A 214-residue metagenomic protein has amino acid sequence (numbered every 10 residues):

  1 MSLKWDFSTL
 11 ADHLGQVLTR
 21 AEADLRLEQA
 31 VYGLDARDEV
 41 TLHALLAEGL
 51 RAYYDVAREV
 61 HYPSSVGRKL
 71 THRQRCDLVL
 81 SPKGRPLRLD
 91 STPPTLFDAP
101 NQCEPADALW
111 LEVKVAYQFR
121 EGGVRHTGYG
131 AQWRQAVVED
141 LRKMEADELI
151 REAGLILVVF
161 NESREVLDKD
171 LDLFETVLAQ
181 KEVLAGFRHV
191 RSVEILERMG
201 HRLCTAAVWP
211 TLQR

Functional and structural regions predicted by a protein language model:
M1-Y53: Interdomain/boundary linker segments immediately adjacent to catalytic/signaling cores
R37, T41, L45, T71-R73 (+2 more regions): Short, well-structured alpha-helical interface segments that form or flank functional binding sites
L50-P93: A short acidic/basic microdomain associated with nuclease active sites
P63-S65, R85, A116-Q118, E162-R164: Short, solvent-exposed loop/turn segments at secondary-structure junctions
L78-G84, P105-G123: Conserved catalytic cores of phosphodiester-cleaving nucleases, focusing on short active-site segments
T92-Q102: Extended catalytic core of nucleotide-activated donor transferases of GT-like folds
R120-K181: Acidic, metal/cofactor-coordinating or nucleic-acid-engaging core segments within structured domains
F160-R214: Non-catalytic C-terminal interaction segments of nucleic acid-processing enzymes
